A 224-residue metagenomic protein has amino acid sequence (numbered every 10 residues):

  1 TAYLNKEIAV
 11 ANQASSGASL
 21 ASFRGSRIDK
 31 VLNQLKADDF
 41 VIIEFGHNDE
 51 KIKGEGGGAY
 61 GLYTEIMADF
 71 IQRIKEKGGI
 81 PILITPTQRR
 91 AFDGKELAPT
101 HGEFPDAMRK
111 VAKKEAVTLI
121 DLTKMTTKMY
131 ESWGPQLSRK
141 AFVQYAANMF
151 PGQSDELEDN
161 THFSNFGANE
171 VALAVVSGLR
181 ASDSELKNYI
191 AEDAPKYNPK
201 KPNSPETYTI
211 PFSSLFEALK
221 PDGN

Functional and structural regions predicted by a protein language model:
T1-A14, D29-A37: Serine-esterase "nucleophile elbow" of acetyl-processing enzymes
Y3-L4, I8, Y130, A194 (+2 more regions): Generic secondary-structure transition motif, activating predominantly at the C-termini of alpha-helices
A14-G17, H47: Short glycine-rich, polar/acidic loop-and-turn segments at beta strand-coil junctions
A18-R27: Structural motif
A18-S19, D121, P211: Short, solvent-exposed coil/turn linker segments
S26-E192, N224: Alpha-helical cap/lid subdomain in secreted, periplasmic, or secretory-pathway luminal O-acyl-processing enzymes
E192-I210: A short, charged, Gly/Pro-tolerant segment at domain boundaries
S204-N224: Acidic, Ser/Thr-rich low-complexity intrinsically disordered segments
